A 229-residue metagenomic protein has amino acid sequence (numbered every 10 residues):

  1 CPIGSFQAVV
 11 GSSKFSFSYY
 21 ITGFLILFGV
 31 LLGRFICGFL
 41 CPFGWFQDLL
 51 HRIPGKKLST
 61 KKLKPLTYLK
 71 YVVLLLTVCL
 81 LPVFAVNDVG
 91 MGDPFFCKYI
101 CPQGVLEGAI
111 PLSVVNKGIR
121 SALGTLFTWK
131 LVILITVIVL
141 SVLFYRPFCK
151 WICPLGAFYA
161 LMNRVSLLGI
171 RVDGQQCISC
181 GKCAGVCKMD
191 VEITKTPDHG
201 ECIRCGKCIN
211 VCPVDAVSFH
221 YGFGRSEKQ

Functional and structural regions predicted by a protein language model:
C1-D190, G200-Q229: Non-ligating segments of multi-cofactor redox enzymes
K195: Donor-sugar nucleotide-binding helix/loop cap in glycosyltransferases
